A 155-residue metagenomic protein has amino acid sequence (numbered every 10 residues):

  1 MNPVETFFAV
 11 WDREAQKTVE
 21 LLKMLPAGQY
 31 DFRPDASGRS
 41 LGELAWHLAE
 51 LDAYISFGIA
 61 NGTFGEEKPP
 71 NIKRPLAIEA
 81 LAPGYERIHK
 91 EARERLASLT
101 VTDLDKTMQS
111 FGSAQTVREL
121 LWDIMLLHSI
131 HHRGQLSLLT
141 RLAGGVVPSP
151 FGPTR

Functional and structural regions predicted by a protein language model:
M1-N2: Absolute protein N-terminus
F8-D12, Q16-L22, Q29-N71, Q109-R155: Short, contiguous alpha-helical
K17-E20, M24, R87, E91-S98 (+1 more regions): Solvent-exposed, charged/polar functional surfaces in cytosolic regulatory/catalytic domains
G28, L96-G112: Acidic catalytic patch
F57, N61-L99: Helix-adjacent hinge/juxtasegments
E94, S98-T102, L138, G145: Alpha-helix capping at helix-to-loop junctions
